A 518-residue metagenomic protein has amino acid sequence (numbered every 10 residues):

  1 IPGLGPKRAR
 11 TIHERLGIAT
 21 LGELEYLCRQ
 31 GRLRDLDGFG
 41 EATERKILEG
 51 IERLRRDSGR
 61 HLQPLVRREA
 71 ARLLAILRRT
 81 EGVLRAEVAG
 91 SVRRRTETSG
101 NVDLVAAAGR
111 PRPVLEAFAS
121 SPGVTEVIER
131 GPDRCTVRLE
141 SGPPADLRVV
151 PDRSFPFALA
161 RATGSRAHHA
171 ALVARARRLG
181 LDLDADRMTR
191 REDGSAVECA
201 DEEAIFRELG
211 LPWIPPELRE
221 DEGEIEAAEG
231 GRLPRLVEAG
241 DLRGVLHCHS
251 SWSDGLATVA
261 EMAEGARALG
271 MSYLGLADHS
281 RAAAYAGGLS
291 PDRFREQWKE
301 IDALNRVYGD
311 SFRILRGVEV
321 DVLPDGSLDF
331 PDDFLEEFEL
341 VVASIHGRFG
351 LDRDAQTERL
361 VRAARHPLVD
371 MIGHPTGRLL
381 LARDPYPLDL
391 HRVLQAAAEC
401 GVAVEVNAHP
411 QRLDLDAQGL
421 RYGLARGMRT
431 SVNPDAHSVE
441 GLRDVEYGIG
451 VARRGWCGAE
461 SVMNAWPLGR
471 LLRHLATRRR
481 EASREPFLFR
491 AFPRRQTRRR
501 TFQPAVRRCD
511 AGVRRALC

Functional and structural regions predicted by a protein language model:
I1-C135, G142, L147, P156-F157 (+4 more regions): Accessory alpha-helical DNA-binding modules that contact the DNA backbone or grooves
K7, T11, A19, L27 (+4 more regions): Extended substrate/RNA-proximal surfaces in nucleic-acid metabolism proteins
L27, D35-D57, H61-R78, V83 (+9 more regions): Domain-core and long-helix interface of multi-subunit machines
A260-G275, E300-V307: Alpha-helical scaffold segments that flank or form the walls of functional sites
V445-R454: C-terminal helical cap(s) of enzyme catalytic domains, especially alpha/beta-barrels
A482-S483, R498-R500, V506: Intrinsically disordered, low-complexity segments enriched in serine/proline and basic residues
F487-F492, F502: Aromatic (phenylalanine/tyrosine) cluster motif
A511-L517: Short, intrinsically disordered C-terminal tails of secreted or membrane-associated proteins
